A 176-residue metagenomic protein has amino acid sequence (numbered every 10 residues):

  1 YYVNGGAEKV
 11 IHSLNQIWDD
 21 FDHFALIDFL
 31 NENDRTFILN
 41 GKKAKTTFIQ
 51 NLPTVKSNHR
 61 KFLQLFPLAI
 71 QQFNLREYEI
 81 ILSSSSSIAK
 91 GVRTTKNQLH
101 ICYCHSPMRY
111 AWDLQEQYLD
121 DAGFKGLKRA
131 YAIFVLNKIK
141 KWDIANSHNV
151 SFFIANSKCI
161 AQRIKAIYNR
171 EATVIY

Functional and structural regions predicted by a protein language model:
Y1-V10, L30-E32: A short, glycine/small-residue-rich beta-strand->loop->alpha-helix junction that serves as a flexible
S13-F21: A short, Lys/Arg-enriched amphipathic alpha-helix followed by its capping loop at the start of a domain
D20-K90: Active-site donor-binding segments of glycosyltransferases and PAPS-dependent sulfotransferases
H23-A25, C102, E171-Y176: Short hydrophobic/aromatic-enriched beta-strand-loop microsegments
A69-I80, A89-I101, H105, F152 (+1 more regions): Glycosyltransferases and closely related glycan-assembly transferases that use nucleotide-activated donors
I80-S83, T94-K125, T173: Active-site proximal beta-strand in glycosyltransferases
D120-F153, A161: Membrane-proximal helix-turn-helix segments that form the acceptor-binding/catalytic region of lipid-linked
I154-N156, I160-Y176: Helix-loop-beta element that forms the nucleotide-linked donor phosphate-binding surface in glycosyltransferases
